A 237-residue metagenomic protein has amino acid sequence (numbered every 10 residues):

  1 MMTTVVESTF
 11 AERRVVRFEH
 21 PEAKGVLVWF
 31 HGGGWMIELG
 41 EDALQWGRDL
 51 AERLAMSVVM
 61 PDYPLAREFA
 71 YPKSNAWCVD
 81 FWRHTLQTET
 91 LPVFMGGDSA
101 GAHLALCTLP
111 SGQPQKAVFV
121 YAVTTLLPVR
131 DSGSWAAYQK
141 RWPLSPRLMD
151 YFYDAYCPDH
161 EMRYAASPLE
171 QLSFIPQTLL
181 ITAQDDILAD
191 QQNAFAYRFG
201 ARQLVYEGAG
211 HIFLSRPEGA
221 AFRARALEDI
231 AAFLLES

Functional and structural regions predicted by a protein language model:
T4-S237: Alpha/beta-hydrolase superfamily serine-hydrolase fold, recognizing
